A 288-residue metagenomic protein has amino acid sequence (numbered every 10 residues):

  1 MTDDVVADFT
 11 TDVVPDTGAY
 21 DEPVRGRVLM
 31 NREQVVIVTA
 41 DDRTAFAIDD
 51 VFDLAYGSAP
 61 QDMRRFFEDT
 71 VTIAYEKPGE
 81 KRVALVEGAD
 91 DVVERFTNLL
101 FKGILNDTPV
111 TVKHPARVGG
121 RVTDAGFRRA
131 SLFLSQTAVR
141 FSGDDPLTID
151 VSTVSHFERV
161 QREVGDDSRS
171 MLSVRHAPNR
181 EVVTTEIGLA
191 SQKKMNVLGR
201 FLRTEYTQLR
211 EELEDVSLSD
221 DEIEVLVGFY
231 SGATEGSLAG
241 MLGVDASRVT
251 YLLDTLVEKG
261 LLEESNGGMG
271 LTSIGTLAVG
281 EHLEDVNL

Functional and structural regions predicted by a protein language model:
M1-L29, R65-F66, A74-S131: Anionic N-terminal interaction surfaces
V35, A45-A59, V139, P146-R162: Phosphoinositide-dependent membrane-docking surfaces
D150-E214: Long, low-complexity, charged/polar intrinsically disordered regions in eukaryotic proteins
E211-M241: Short amphipathic alpha-helical interface segments
L238, V249-K259: Basic amphipathic alpha-helical segments that dock to polyanions
V257-G267: A short, conserved structural fragment
G267-I274: Minor-groove-contacting beta-hairpin "wing" of winged helix-turn-helix DNA-binding domains
T276-L288: Short, amphipathic alpha-helical interaction segments positioned at domain boundaries
